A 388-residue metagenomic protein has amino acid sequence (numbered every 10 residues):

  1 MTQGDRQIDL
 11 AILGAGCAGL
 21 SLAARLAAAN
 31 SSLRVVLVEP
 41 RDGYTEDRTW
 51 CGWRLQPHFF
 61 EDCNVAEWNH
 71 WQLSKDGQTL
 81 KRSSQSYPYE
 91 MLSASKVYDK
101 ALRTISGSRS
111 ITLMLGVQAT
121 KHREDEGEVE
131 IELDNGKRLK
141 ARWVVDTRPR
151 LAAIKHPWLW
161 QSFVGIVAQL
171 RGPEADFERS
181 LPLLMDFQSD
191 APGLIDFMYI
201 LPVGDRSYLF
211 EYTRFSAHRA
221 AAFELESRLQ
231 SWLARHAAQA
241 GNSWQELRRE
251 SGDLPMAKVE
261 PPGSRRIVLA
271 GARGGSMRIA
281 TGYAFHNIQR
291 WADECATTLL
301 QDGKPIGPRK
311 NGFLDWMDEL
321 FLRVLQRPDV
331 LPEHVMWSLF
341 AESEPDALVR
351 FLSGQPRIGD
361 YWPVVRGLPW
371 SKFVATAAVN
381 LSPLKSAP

Functional and structural regions predicted by a protein language model:
T2-V36: N-terminal Rossmann-like FAD-binding beta1-loop-alpha1 element of flavoenzymes
A15, R148-P149, G271: Glycine-rich, N-terminal phosphate-binding loop of Rossmann-like dinucleotide-binding domains
R25, S108-A240, W244: Predominantly flavin-linked oxidoreductase catalytic cores and closely associated redox partners
R25-Q78: N-terminal FAD cofactor-binding segment of flavoenzymes
P57-Q85, T104-G107, K121-E126, G193: Flavin (FAD/FMN) cofactor-binding and adjacent substrate-gating region of FAD-dependent oxidoreductase domains
M91-M114, H236: Helical element adjacent to the flavin cofactor pocket in flavoenzyme catalytic cores
Q118, D190-P192, T213-C295: FAD/FMN-dependent oxidoreductases across multiple families
D293-P388: C-terminal helical "tail/cap" subdomain of flavin- and related membrane-associated enzymes
